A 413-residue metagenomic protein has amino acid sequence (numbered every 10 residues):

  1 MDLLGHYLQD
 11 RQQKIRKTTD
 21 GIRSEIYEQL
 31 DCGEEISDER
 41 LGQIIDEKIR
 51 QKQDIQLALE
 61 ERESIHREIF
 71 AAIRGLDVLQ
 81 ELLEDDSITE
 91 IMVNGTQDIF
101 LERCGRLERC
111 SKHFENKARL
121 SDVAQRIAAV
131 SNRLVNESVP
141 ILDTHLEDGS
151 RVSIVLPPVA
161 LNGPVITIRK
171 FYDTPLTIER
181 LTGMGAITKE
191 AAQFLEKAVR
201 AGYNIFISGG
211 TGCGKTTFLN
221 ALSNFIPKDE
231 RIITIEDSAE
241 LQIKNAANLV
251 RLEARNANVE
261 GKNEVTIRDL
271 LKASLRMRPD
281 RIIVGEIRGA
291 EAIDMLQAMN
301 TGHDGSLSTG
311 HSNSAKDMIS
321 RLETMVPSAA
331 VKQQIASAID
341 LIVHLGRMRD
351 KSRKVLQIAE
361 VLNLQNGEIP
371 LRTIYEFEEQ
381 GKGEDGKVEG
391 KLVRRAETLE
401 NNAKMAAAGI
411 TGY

Functional and structural regions predicted by a protein language model:
M1-E108: N-terminal anchoring/assembly modules that precede and organize ATP-driven motor systems
D54-L57, R74-D85, I127-H145, E230 (+1 more regions): Active-site phosphate-binding and catalytic loops of NTP-dependent enzymes
D85, D98-A201: P-loop NTP-binding catalytic core
A192, G202-S208, A221-A338, H344: Switch/coupling sub-region of P-loop NTPases
G212: Walker A (P-loop) phosphate-binding loop of P-loop NTPases
K215: Conserved lysine of the Walker
F218: Hydrophobic positions on the alpha1 helix immediately C-terminal to the Walker A/P-loop
D350-Y413: NTP-binding/hydrolysis catalytic cores, primarily Walker-type P-loop NTPases
